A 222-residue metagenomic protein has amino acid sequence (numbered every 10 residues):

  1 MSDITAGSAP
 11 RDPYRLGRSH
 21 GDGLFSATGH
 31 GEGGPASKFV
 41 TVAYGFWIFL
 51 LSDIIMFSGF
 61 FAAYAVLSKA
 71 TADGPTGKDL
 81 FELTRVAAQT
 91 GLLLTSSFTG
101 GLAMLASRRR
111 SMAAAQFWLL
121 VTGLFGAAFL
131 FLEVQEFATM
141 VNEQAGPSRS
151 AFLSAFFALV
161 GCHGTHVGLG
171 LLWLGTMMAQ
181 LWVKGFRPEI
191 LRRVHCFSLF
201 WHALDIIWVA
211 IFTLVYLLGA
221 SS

Functional and structural regions predicted by a protein language model:
M1-S222: ...captures the hydrophobic TM-helix bundle architecture rather than a specific catalytic motif, and can also fire on
